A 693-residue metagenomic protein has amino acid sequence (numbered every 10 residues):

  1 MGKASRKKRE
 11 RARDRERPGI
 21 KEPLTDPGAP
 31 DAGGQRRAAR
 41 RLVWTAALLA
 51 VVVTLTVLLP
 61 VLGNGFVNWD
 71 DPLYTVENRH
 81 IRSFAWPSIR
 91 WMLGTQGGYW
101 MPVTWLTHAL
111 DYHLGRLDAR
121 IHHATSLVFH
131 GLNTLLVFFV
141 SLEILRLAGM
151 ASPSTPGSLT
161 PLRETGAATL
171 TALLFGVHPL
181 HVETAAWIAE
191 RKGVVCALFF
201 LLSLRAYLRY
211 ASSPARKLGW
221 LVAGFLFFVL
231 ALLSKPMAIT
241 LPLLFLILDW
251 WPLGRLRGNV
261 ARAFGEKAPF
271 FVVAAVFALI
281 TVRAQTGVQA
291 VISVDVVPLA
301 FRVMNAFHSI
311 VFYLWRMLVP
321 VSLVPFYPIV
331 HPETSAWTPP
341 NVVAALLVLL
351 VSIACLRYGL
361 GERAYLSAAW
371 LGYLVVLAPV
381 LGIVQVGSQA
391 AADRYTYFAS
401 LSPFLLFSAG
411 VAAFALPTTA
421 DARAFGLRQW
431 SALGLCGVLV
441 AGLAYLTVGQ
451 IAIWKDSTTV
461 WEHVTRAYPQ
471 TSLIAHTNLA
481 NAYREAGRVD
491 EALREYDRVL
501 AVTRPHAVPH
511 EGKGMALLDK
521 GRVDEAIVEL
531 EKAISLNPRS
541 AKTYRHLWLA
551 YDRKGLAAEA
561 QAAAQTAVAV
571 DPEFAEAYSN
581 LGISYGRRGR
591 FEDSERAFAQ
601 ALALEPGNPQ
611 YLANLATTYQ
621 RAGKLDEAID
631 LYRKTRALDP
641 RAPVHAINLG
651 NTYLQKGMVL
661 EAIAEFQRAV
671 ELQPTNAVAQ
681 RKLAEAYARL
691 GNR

Functional and structural regions predicted by a protein language model:
G2-D519, K542, N580: Polytopic membrane enzymes that build or remodel cell-surface glycoconjugates and lipids
H463, A467-T471, P505, R539 (+4 more regions): Short coil loop/turn residues that delineate tetratricopeptide repeat
I474-E485, V508-D519, K542-R553, E576-R587 (+3 more regions): Conserved alpha-helical positions within TPR/SEL1-like repeat arrays
I663, T675-R693: Terminal, low-structured helical/coil segments at or just beyond the last alpha-helical repeat
